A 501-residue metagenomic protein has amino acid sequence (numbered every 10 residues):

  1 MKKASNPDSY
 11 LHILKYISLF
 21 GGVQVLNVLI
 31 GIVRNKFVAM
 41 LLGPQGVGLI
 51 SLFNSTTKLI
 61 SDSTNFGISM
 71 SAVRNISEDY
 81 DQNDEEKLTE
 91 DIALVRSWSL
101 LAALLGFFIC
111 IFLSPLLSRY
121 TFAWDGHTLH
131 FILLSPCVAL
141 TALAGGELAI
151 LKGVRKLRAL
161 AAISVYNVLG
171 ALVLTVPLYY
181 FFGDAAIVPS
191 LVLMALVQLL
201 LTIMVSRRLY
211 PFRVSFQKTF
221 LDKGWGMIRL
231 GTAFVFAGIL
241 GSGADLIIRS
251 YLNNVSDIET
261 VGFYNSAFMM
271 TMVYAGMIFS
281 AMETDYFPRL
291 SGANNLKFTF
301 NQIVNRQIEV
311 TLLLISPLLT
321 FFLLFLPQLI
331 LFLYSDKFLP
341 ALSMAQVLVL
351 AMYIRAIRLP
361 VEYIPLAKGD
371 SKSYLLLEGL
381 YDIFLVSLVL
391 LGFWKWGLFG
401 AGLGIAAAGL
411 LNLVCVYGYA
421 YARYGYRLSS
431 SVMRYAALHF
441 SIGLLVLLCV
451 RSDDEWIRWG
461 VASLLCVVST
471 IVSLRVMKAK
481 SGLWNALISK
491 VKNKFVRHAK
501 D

Functional and structural regions predicted by a protein language model:
M1-G31, F53, E85-L94, T128 (+3 more regions): N-terminal membrane topogenesis motif
M1-I13, T202-D245, D285-Q302, R423-A436 (+2 more regions): Interhelical loop/hinge segments that connect adjacent transmembrane helices in multipass membrane
Y16-I32, V47, N167, L191-T202 (+5 more regions): Transmembrane helical elements of multi-pass membrane transporters/channels
F66-Q82, G153, A267, T271-I315 (+1 more regions): Helix-loop junctions and terminal segments of transmembrane helices in multi-pass membrane transport/translocation
A93-F122, L172-V173, Y180, I278 (+4 more regions): Alpha-helical transmembrane segments of multi-pass membrane transport and lipid-handling proteins
T128, I132, A161-Y210, G226 (+5 more regions): Hydrophobic alpha-helical transmembrane segments
A139-I163, A185, V349-Y381, A420-A422: Membrane-interface junctions at transmembrane-helix termini in multi-pass inner-membrane proteins
Y381, S430-N485, D501: Transmembrane alpha-helical segments of multi-pass transport proteins
